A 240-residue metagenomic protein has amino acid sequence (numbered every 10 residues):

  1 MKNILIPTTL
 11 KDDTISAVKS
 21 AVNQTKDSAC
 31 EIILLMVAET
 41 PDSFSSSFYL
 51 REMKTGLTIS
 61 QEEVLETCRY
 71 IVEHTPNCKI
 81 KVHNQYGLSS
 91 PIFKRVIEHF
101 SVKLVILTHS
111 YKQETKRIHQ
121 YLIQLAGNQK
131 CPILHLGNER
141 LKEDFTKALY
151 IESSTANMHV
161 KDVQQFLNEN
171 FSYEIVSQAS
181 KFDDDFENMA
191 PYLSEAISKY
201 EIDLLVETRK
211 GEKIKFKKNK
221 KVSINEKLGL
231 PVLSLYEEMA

Functional and structural regions predicted by a protein language model:
M1-F48, N128, G137-L204, E226-L228 (+1 more regions): Small/aliphatic-rich secondary-structure junction motif
A17-A21, I92-V96, Y121, D162-V163 (+1 more regions): A short acidic, amphipathic alpha-helical/loop segment
S28, P76-K79, S101, E201: Short loop/turn motifs at secondary-structure junctions
L50-M53, F100, Q124, Y150-S154 (+1 more regions): Short, hinge-like loop/turn segments at secondary-structure boundaries
R51-E63: A short acidic, glycine-rich active-site loop that binds or catalyzes chemistry on phosphate/adenosine moieties
E73-K81, F171-I175: A short helix-to-beta-strand connector/capping loop
N84-I92: Charged docking surfaces used in two-component/phosphorelay signaling
I97-L141, K199-E201, E207, G211-A240: Gly/Ser-rich helix-loop-strand patches that form or flank binding pockets for ribonucleotide-derived cofactors
